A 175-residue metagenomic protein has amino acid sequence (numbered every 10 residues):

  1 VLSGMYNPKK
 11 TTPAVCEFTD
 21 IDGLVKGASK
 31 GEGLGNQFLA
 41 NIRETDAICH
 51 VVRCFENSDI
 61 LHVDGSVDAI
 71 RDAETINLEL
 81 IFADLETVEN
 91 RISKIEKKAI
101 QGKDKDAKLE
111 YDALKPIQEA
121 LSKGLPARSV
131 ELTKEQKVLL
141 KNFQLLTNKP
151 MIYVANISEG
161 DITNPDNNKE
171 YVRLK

Functional and structural regions predicted by a protein language model:
V1-H50, F55-I70, E74, L132-F143 (+1 more regions): Switch II of P-loop NTPase G domains
E17, D46-R53, A69-I95, A113-L125 (+1 more regions): Conserved beta-strand/loop subsegment of P-loop NTPase cores
G27, I60, E79, R91 (+1 more regions): Active-site-proximal flexible loops/turns
N36-A40, E86, D112: A generic "alpha-helical surface" signal
K94-K175: C-terminal-of-GTPase-core extension/linker across diverse P-loop GTPases
